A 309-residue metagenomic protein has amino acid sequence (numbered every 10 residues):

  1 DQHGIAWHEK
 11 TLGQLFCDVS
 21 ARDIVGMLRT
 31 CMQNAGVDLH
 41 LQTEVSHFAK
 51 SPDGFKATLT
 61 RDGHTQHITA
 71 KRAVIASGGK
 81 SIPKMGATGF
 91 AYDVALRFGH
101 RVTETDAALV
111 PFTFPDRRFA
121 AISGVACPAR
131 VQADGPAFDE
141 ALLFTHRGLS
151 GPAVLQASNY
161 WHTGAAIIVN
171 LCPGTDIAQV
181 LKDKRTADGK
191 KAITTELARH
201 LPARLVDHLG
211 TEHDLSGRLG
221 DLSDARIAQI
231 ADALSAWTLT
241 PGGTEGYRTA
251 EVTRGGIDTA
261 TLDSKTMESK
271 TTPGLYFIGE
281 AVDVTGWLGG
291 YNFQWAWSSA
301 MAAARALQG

Functional and structural regions predicted by a protein language model:
D1-D38, T43: Conserved N-terminal/central alpha/beta ligand/cofactor-binding core
L41, D207-T285: A glycine-rich dinucleotide-binding beta-alpha-beta segment and adjacent secondary-structure elements that constitute
L41-F55: A conserved short coil-to-beta-strand element within the FAD-binding core of flavoproteins
R61-R72, A137-E140: Core beta-strand elements of the Rossmann-like FAD/NAD(P) dinucleotide-binding domain in flavoenzyme oxidoreductases
R72-R118: Glycine-rich loop(s) and the adjacent beta-strand/alpha-helix scaffold that form part
K80-F98, V284-G309: A conserved FAD-binding loop/helix module that cradles the flavin
I82-P83, P111, T145, L149-P152 (+2 more regions): Glycine-rich phosphate/pyrophosphate-binding beta-alpha loops
R101-E104, V110-A225: An anion/pyrophosphate-binding glycine-rich loop and adjacent beta-alpha core in soluble alpha-beta enzymes
